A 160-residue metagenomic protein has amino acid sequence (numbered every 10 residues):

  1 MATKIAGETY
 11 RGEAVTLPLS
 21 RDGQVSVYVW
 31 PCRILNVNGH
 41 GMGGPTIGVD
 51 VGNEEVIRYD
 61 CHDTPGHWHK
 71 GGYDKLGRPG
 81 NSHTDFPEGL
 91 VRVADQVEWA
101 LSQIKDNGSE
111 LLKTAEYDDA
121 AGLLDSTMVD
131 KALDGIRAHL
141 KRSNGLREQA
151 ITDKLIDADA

Functional and structural regions predicted by a protein language model:
M1-V29, R142-A160: UBC/E2-like fold recognition across ubiquitin and ubiquitin-like conjugation systems, capturing catalytically active
A2, G7, G12, Q24 (+7 more regions): Intrinsically disordered, low-complexity regions
I5, Y10, R21, V37 (+6 more regions): Intrinsically disordered, low-complexity segments enriched in small/polar residues
T16-D63: Amphipathic, interaction-prone secondary-structure segments
N36-N38, N53, N81, N107 (+1 more regions): Detector for Asparagine
E55-T114: An exposed acidic His-Trp-rich patch
G108-A160: C-terminal charged interaction modules
